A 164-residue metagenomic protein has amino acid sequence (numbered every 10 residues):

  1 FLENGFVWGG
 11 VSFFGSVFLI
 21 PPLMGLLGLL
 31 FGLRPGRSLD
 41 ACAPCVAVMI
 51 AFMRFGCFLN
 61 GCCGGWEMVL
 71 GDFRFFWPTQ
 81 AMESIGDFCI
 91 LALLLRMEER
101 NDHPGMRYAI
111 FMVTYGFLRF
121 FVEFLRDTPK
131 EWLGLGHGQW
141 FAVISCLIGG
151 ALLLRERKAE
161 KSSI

Functional and structural regions predicted by a protein language model:
F1-I164: A feature for loop-to-transmembrane-helix boundaries and adjacent hydrophobic helices in multi-pass integral membrane
